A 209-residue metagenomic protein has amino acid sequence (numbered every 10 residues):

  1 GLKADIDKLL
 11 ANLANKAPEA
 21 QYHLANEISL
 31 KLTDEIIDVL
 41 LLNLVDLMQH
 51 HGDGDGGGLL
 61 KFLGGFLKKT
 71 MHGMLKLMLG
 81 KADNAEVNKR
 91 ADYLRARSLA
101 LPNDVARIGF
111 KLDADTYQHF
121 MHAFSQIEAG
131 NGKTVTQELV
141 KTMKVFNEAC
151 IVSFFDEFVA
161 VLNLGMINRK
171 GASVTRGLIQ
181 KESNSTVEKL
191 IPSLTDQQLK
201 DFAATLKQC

Functional and structural regions predicted by a protein language model:
G1-C209: Protein-protein interaction and targeting regions used for scaffolding, dimerization, and localization
